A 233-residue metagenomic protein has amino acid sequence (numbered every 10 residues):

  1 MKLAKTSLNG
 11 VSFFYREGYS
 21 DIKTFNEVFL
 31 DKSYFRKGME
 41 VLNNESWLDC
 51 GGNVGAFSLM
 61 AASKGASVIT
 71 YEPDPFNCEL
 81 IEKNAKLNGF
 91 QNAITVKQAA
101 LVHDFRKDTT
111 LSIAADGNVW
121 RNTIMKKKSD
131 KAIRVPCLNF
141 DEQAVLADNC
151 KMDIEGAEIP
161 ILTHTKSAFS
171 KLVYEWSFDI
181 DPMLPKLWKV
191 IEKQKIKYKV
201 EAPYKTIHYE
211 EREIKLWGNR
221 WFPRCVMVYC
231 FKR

Functional and structural regions predicted by a protein language model:
M1-R233: Phosphate/nucleotide-binding beta-alpha loop and adjacent structural elements of enzyme active sites
